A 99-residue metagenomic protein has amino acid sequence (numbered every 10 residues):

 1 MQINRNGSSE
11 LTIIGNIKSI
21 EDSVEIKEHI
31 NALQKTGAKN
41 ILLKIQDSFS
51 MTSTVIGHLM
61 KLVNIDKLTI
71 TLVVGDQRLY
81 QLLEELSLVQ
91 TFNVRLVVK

Functional and structural regions predicted by a protein language model:
M1-I13: Short beta-strand/loop segment at the start of cytosolic alpha/beta domains
G7, D76, V98: Residues at the C-termini of beta-strands that transition into short coil/loop
I17-F92: Amphipathic alpha-helical interaction surfaces in cytosolic regulatory modules
T91-K99: Short acidic-hydrophobic, aromatic-tinged amphipathic segments that line or gate anion-handling sites
